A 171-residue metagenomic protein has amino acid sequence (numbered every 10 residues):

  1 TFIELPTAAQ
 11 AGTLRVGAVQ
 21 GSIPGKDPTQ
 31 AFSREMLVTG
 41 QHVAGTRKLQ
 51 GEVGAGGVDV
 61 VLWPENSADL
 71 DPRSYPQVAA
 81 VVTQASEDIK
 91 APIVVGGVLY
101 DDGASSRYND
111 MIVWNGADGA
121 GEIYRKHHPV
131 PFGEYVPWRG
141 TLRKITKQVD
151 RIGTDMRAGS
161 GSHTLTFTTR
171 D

Functional and structural regions predicted by a protein language model:
T1-D171: Enzyme catalytic cores with a strong preference for nitrogen-chemistry domains
